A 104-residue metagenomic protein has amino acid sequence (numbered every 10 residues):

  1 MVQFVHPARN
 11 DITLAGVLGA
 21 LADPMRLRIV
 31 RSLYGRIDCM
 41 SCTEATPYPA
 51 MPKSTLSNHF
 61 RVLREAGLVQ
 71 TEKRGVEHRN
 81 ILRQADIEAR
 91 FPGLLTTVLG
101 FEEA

Functional and structural regions predicted by a protein language model:
M1-H6, Y48-P52: Short N-terminal signal/transit or membrane-insertion segments and the immediately adjacent low-complexity/disordered
V2-L18: Short, Lys/Arg-enriched N-terminal segment that forms or immediately precedes the first helix of a structured domain
I12-L14, I37, G93: Hydrophobic/basic alpha-helical segments enriched in Actinobacteria
G16-P52, R74-D86: N-terminal helix-turn-helix DNA-binding core of bacterial DNA-binding proteins
V17, S32, H59-V62, T97: Residue-level recognition of specific faces of alpha-helices
D23, H59, P92: Conserved acidic functional residues
C42-V69: Canonical helix-turn-helix DNA-binding module
R79-A104: Conserved segment of winged-helix/HTH DNA-binding domains
